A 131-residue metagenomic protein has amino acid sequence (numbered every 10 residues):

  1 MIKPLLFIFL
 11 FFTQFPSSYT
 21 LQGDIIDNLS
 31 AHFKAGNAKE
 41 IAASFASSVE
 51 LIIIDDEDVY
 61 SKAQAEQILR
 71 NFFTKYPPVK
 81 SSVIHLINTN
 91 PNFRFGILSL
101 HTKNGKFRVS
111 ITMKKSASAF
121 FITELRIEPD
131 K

Functional and structural regions predicted by a protein language model:
P4-Q14: Sec-dependent N-terminal signal peptides
L21-N37: Short, aromatic-enriched amphipathic alpha-helices that serve as compact interaction elements
N37-S48: Short, well-ordered alpha-helical segments enriched in acidic and aromatic residues
S44-A46, P91-F95, K106-R108, F120: Extracytoplasmic
L51-D58: A short gly/proline-enriched turn/hairpin at secondary-structure junctions
Q67-G105: Surface-exposed, charged secondary-structure patches
K106-K131: Short beta-strand edge/turn micro-motifs at domain boundaries
